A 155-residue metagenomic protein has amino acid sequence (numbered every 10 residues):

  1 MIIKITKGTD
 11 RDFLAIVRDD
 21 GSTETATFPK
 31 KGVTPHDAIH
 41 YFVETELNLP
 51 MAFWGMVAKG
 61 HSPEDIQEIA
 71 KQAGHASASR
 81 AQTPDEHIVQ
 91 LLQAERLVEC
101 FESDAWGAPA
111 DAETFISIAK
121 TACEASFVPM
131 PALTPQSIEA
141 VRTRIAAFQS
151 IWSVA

Functional and structural regions predicted by a protein language model:
I2-I5, T9-D10, I16, A26 (+2 more regions): Metalloprotease/metallohydrolase-associated module, dominated by Zn2+-dependent proteases
V17-G21: N-terminal accessory interaction module
V43: Short active-site segment of divalent metal-dependent hydrolases/proteases that encodes the spacing between
